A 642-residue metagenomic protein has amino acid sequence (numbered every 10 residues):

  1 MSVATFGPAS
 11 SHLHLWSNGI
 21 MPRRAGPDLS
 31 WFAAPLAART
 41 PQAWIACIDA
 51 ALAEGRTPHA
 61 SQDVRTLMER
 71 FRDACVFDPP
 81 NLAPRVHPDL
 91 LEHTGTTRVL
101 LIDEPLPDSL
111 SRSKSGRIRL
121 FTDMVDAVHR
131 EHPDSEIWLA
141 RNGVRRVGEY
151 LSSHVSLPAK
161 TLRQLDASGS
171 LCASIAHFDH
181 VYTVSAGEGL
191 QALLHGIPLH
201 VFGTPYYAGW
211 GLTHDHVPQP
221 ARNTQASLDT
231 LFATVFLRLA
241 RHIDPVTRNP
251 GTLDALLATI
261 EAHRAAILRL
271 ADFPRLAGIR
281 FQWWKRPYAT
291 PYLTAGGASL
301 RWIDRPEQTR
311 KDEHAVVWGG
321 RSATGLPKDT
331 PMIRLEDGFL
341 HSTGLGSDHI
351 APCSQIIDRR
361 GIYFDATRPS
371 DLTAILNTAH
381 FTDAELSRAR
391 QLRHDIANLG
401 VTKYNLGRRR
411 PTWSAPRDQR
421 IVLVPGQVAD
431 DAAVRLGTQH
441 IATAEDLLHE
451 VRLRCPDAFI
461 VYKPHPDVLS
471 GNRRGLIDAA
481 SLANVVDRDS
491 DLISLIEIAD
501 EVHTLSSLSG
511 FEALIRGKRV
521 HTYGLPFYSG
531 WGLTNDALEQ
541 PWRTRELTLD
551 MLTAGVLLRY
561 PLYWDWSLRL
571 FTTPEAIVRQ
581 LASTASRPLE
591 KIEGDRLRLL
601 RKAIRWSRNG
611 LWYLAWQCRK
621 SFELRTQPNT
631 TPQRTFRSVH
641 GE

Functional and structural regions predicted by a protein language model:
M1-E642: Catalytic-core helical/loop segments in enzymes performing group transfer/polymerization on anionic/lipid-linked
